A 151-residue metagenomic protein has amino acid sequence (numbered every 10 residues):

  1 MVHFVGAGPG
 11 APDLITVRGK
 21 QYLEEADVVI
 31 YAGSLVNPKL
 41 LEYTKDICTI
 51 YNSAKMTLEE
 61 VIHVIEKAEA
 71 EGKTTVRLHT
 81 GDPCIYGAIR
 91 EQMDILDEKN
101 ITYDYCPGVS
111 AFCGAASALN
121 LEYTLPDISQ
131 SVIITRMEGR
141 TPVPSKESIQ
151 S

Functional and structural regions predicted by a protein language model:
M1-V109, G114: Class I S-adenosyl-L-methionine
C84, R90-S151: Class I SAM-dependent methyltransferase SAM-binding "motif I" and its flanking Rossmann-like core
